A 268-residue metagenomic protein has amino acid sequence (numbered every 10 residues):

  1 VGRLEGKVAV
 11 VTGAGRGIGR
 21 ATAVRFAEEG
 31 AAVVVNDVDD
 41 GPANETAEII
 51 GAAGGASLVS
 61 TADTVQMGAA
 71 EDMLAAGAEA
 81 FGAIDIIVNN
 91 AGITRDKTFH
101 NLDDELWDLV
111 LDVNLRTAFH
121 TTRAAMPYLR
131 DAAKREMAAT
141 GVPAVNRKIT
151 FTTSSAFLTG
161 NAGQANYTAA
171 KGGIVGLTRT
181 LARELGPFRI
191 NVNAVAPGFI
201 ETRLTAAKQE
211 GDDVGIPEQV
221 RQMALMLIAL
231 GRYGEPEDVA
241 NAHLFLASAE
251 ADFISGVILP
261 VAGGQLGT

Functional and structural regions predicted by a protein language model:
D40-G41, T61-M73, D104, E237-D238: The beta1-alpha1 cofactor-binding region of Rossmann-like NAD(H)/NADP(H)-dependent oxidoreductases
T98-F99, D103-L111, A224: Substrate-binding pocket helix/loop in short-chain dehydrogenase/reductase
T122, A170, T178: Active-site helix of classical SDR
S154: Residue(s) in the substrate-gating loop at a strand-loop-helix junction that position the organic substrate next
T159, A242-L244, S255-T268: Short C-terminal tail/terminal secondary-structure segment of NAD(P)H-dependent dehydrogenase/reductase domains
G186, N191, I254-G256: Short, small/polar-rich loop/turn modules that mediate ligand/substrate recognition or access, typified
P197-A207, G211: Short, flexible catalytic-loop segment of classical short-chain dehydrogenase/reductase
